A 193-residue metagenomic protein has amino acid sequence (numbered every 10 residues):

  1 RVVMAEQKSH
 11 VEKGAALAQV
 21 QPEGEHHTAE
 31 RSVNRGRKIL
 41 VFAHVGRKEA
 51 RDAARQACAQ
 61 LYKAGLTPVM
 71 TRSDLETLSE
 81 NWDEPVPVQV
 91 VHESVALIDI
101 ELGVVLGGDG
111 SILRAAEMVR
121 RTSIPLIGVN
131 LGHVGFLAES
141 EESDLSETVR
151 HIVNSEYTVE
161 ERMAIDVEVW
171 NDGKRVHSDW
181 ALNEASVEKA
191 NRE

Functional and structural regions predicted by a protein language model:
R1-V11: Short beta-strand segments of a lipoyl-like beta-sandwich/carrier module
L17-V45: Generic N-terminal amphipathic, Lys/Arg-enriched alpha-helix
V45-G46, D109-S111, V134: Short glycine-rich anion-binding loops that position phosphate/pyrophosphate groups of nucleotides and phosphorylated
A50-R51, G110-A116: Short glycine/serine/threonine-rich phosphate/pyrophosphate-binding segments that cradle anionic phosphate groups
L66-S73: Short internal beta-strands
P87-I100: Short acidic low-complexity segments
T122-S140: Short, acidic/small-residue loops that bind anionic groups at enzyme active sites
F136-E193: Catalytic core of DAGKc-family lipid kinases
